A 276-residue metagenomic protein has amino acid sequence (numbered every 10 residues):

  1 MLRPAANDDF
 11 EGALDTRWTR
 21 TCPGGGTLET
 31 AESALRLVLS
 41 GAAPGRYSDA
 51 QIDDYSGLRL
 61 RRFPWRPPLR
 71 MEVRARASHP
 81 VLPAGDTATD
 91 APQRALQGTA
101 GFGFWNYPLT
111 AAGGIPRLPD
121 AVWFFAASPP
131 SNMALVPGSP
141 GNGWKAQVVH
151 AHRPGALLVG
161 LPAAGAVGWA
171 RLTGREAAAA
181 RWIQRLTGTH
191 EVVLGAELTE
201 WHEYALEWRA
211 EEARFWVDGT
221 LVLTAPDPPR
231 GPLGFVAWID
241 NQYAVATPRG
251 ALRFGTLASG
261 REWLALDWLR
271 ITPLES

Functional and structural regions predicted by a protein language model:
M1-C22: Extracellular carbohydrate-recognition regions
F10, V73, D267-I271: Extracellular beta-strand elements of beta-rich domains used for carbohydrate recognition/degradation or cell-matrix
L37-E176: Secretory/extracellular carbohydrate-interaction modules and structurally similar beta-sandwich "look-alikes"
S56-F63, T189-G195, T224, G255-T256: Beta-strand-rich interaction surfaces with strong enrichment in secreted/lumenal proteins
P68, P80, G231-S276: Ligand-recognition surfaces built from glycine- and aromatic
M71, E200-W208, A213-F215: Short tryptophan-centered beta-strand motifs in secreted/extracellular beta-sheet-rich domains of glycan-recognition
N142-L158, A178-E203: Short, aromatic/His-centered strand-loop micro-motif at the edge of beta-sheets
W216-T220: Short strand-turn-strand beta-turns centered on an Asx-Gly dipeptide
